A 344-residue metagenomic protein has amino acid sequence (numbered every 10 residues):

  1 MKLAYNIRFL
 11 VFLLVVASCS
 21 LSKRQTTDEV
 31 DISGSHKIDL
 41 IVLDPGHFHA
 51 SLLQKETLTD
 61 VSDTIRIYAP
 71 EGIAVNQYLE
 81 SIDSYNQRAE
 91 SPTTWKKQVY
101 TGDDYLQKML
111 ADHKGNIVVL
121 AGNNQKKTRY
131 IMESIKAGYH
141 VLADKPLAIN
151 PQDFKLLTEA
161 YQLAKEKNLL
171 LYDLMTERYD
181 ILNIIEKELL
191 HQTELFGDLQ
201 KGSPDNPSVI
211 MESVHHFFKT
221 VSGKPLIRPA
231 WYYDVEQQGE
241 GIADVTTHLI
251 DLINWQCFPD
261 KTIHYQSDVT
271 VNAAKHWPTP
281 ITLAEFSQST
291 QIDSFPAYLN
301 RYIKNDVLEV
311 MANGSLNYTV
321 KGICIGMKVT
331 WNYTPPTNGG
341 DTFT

Functional and structural regions predicted by a protein language model:
K2-F12: Sec-dependent signal peptide recognition, specifically the positively charged N-region followed immediately by
A17-S20: C-terminal motif of bacterial Sec signal peptides marking the signal peptidase cleavage site
R24-A137, Q152-L171: N-terminal glycine-/serine-/threonine-rich beta1-alpha1-beta2 phosphate-ribose binding loop of Rossmann-like
K37-L40, S62, G115, G239-E240 (+2 more regions): Extracellular structured ligand-interaction cores
I73, Q125-T128, M132, K155 (+2 more regions): A structural signal for well-ordered alpha-helical segments within the folded catalytic domains of diverse enzymes
G138, D144-P146: Short helix/strand-capping hinge loops at secondary-structure junctions that flank key functional elements
A148-I227: A contiguous active-site-proximal alpha/beta segment in oxidoreductase catalytic domains
G223-T337: Rossmann-like dinucleotide-binding domain that binds NAD(P)(H)
